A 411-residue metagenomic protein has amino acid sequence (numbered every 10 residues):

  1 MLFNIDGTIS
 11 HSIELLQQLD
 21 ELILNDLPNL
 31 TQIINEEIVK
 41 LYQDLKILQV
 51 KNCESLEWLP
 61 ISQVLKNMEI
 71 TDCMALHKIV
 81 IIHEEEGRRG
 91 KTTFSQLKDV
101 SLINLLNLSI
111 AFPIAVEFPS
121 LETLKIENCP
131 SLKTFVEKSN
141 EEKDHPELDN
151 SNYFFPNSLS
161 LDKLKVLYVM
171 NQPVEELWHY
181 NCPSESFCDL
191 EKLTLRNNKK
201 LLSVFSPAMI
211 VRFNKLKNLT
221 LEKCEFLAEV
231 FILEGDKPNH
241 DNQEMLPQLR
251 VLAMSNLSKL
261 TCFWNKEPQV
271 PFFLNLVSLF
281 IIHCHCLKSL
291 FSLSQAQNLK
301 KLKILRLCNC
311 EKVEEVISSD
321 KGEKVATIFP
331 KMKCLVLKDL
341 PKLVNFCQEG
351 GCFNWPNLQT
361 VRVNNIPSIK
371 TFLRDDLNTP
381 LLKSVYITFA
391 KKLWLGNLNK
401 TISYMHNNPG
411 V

Functional and structural regions predicted by a protein language model:
M1-V411: Cross-kingdom leucine-rich repeat
